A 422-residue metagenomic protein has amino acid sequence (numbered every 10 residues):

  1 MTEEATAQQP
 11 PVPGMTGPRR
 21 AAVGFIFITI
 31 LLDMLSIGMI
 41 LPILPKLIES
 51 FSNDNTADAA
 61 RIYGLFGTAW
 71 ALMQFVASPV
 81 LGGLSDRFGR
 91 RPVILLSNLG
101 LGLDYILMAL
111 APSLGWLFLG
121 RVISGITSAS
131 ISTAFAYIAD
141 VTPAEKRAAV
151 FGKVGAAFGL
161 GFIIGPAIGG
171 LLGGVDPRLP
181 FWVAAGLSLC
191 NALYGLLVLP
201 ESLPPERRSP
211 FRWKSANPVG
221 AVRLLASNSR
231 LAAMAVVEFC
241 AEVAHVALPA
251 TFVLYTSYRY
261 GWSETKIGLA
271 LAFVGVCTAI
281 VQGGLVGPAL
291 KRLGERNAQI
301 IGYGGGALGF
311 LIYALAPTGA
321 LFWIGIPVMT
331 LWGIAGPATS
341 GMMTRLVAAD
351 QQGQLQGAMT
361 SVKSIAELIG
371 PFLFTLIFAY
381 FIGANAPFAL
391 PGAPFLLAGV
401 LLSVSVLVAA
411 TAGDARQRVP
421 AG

Functional and structural regions predicted by a protein language model:
Q8-R20, P200-V237, R259, G422: Juxtamembrane intracellular "pre-TM" segments in multi-pass secondary transporters
I43-A60, A250-I267: Short amphipathic helix-loop junctions that connect adjacent transmembrane helices in Major Facilitator Superfamily/SLC
F75-L114: Conserved MFS/SLC helix-loop-helix module at the cytosolic interface between two early adjacent transmembrane helices
A77-G89, V281-E295: Helix-to-loop junctions at the C-terminal end of transmembrane segments in multipass secondary transporters
G120-G159: Cytoplasmic helix-loop-helix junction between adjacent transmembrane helices in 12-TM secondary transporters
G173-G186, L376-V400: A membrane-interface helix-boundary motif in multi-pass transporters
A192-V198, L396-G422: Multi-pass alpha-helical transporter architecture, strongest for 12-TM Major Facilitator/SLC carriers used
R296-T339: C-terminal transmembrane helical hairpin of 12-TM major facilitator-type secondary transporters
